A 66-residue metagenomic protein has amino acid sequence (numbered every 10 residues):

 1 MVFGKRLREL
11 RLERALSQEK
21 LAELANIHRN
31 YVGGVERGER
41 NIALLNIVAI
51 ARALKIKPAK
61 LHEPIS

Functional and structural regions predicted by a protein language model:
K5-L24: Short basic helix-loop element that most often maps to the first helix and adjoining turn of HTH DNA-binding modules
L7, L21-A22, V32-V35, L61: Conserved hydrophobic/aromatic packing and binding residues within compact polymer-binding modules
I27-R40: Recognition helix of helix-turn-helix/homeodomain-like DNA-binding domains that insert into the DNA major groove
N46-K60: DNA major-groove recognition helix of helix-turn-helix/homeodomain DNA-binding modules
